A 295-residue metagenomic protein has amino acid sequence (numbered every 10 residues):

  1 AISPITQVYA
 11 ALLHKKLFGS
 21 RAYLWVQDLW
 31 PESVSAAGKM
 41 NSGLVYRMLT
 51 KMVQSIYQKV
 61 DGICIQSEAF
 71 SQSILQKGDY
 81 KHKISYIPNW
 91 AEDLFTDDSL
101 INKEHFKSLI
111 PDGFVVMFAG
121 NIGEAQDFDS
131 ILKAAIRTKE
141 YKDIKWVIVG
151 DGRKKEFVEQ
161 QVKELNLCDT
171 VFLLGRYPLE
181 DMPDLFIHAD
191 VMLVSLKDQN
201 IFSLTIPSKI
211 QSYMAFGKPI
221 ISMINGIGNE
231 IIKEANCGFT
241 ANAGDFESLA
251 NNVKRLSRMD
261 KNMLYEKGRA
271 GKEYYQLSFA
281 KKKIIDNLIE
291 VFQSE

Functional and structural regions predicted by a protein language model:
T6-R21, G43-I63: Membrane-proximal helix-turn-helix segments that form the acceptor-binding/catalytic region of lipid-linked
D61, T170, F186-S203, K218: Acidic donor-binding loop of glycosyltransferase active sites
A69, I87-W90: Carbohydrate-associated surface elements
A91, L109-Q126, I131-A135, V147: Conserved donor-binding/catalytic core segment of Leloir-type glycosyltransferases
T96-P111: A short helix/loop element that forms part of the nucleotide-sugar donor recognition site in Leloir-type
V149, E156-D184: Nucleotide-activated donor-binding/catalytic signature segment of Leloir-type glycosyltransferases, i.e., the conserved
N229-R255: Change "using UDP/GDP/dTDP sugars" to "using nucleotide sugars
S248, R255, N262-L277: A short, well-ordered alpha-helix in the C-terminal region of glycosyltransferases
